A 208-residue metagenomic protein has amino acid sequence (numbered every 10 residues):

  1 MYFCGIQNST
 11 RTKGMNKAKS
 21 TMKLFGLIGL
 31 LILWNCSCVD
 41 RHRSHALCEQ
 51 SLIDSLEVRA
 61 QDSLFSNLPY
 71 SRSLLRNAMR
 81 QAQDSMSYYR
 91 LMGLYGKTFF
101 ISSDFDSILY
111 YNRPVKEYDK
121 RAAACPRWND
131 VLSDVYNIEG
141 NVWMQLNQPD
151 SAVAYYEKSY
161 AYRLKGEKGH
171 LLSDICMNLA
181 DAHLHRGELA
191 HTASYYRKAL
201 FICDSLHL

Functional and structural regions predicted by a protein language model:
S9-G26: Bacterial N-terminal signal peptides that target proteins for export
S9-T10, L33, I138: N-terminal processing/targeting junctions
G26-W34: Bacterial N-terminal signal peptides
C38-L208: A "functional boundary" signal
